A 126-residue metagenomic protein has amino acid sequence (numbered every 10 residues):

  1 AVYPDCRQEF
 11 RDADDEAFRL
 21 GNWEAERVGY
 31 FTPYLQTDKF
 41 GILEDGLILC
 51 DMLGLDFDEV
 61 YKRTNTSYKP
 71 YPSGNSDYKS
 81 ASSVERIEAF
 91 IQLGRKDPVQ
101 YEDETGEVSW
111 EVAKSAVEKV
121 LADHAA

Functional and structural regions predicted by a protein language model:
A1-A126: Nucleotide-activated chemistry modules centered on ATP-dependent adenylation/adenylyltransferase
